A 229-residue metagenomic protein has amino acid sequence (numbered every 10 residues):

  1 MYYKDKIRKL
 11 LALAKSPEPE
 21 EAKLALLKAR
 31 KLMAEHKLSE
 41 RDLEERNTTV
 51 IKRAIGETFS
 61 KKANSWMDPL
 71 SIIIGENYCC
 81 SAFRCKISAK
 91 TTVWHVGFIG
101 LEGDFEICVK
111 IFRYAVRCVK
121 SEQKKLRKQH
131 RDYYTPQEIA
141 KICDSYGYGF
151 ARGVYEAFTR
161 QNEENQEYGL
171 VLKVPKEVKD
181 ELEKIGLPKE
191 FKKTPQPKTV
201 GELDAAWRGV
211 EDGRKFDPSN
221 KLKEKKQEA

Functional and structural regions predicted by a protein language model:
M1-R53: Long alpha-helical, hydrophobic tracts
L38, D42-A229: Extended, helix-rich structural scaffolds rather than catalytic motifs
